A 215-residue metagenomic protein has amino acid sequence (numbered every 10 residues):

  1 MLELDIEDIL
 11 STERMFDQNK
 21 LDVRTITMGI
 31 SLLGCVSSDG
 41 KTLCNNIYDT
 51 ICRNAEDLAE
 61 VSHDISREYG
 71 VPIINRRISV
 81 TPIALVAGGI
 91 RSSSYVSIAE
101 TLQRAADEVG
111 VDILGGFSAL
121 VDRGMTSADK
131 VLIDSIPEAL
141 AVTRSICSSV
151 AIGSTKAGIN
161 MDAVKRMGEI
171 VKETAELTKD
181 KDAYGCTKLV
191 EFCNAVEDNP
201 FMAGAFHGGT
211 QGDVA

Functional and structural regions predicted by a protein language model:
L2-D134, V150-E169, Y184-L189, E197-G208: Metallocofactor- and cofactor-centric catalytic cores in central/energy metabolism, strongly enriched
D107, L140-A141: Anion (oxyanion) recognition and catalysis
A139, I170: Residues that form generic nucleotide/phosphate-binding pockets
V142-I146: Conserved catalytic cysteine-centered active-site region of acyl-thioester-dependent Claisen-condensing enzymes
E173-E191: Conserved ATP-binding module of the ATP-grasp superfamily
N194: Residues that form or immediately flank small-molecule/cofactor binding pockets and catalytic motifs
V214-A215: Extended, well-ordered protein cores
